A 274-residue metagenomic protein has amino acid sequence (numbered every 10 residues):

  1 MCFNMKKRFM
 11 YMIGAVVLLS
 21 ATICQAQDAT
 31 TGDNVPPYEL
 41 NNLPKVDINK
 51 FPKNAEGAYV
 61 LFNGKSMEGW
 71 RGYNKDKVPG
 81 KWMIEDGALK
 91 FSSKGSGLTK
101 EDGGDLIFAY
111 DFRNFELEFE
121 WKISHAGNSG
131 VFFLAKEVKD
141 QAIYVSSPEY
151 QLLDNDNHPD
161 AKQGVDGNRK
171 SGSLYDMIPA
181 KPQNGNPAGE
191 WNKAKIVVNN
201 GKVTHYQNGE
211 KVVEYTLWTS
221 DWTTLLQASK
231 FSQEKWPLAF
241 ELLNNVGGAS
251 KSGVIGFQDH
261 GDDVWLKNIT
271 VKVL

Functional and structural regions predicted by a protein language model:
M1-D28: Bacterial Sec-dependent N-terminal signal peptides
Q27-L274: Carbohydrate-interacting regions of secretory-pathway proteins
